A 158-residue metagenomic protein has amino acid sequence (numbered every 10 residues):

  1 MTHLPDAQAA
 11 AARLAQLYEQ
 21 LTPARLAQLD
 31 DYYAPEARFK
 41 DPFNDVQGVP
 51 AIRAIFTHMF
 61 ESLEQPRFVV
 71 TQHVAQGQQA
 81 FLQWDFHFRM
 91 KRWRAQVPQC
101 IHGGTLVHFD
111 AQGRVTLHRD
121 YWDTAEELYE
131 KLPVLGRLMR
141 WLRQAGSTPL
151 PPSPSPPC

Functional and structural regions predicted by a protein language model:
M1-A27, D31, P35, P149-C158: Short, low-complexity N-terminal intrinsically disordered segments enriched in polar/charged residues
D6-A9, A51, Q99: Soluble or luminal CAZymes and related metallo-dependent hydrolases
L14-L21, P42-Q47, L117-H118: Short, exposed beta-strand "edge-strand" segments with a Pro/Gly-rich flavor and a Y/T-containing core
Q16, R38-F39, K91: General structural signal for alpha-helix termini and helix-helix connectors
L26-A80: A solvent-exposed, acidic/Ser-Thr-rich amphipathic alpha-helical stretch
E61-R67, T71-C158: A beta-strand edge to alpha-helix "cap/lid" segment located at domain peripheries
